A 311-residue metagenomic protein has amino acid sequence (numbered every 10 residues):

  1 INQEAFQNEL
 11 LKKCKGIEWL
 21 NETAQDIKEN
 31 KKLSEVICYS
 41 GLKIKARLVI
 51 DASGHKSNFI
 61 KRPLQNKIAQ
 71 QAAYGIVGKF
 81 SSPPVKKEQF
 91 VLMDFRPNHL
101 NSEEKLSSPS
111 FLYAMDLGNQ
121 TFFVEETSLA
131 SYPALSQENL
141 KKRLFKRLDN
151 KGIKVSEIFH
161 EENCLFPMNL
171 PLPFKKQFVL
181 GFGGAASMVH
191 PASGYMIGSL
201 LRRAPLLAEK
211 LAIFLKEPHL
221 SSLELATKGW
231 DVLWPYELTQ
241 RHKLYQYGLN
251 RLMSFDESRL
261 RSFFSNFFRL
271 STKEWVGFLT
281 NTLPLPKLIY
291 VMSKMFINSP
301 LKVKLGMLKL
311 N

Functional and structural regions predicted by a protein language model:
I1-K12: Conserved N-terminal/central alpha/beta ligand/cofactor-binding core
K13-I158, N169-K175: Predominantly flavin-linked oxidoreductase catalytic cores and closely associated redox partners
L106, N163-G181, P191, L238-Y245 (+1 more regions): FAD-binding beta-loop-beta segment adjacent to the flavin cofactor pocket
A114, Q120, K175-S193: Short FAD-binding loop at a beta-strand-to-alpha-helix junction that anchors the flavin cofactor in diverse
T127-L129, E161-C164, A185-A186, A192-Y195: Histidine- and/or cysteine-centered catalytic micro-motif in compact active-site loops
Y132-E162, R202-W230: Flavin-binding catalytic cores
M188-L207: A conserved FAD-binding loop/helix module that cradles the flavin
P205-N311: Long, low-complexity C-terminal extensions of enzymes
